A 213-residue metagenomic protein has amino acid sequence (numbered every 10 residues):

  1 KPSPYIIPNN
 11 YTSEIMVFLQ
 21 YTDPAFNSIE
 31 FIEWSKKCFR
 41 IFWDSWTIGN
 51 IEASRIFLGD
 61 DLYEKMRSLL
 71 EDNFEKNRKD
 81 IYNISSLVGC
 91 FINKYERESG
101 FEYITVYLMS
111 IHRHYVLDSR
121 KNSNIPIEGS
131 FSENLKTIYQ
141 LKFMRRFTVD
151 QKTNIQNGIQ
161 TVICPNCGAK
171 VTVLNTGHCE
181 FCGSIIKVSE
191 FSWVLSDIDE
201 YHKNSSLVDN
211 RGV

Functional and structural regions predicted by a protein language model:
P2-S85, N166, E180-I185, S189-F191 (+2 more regions): Core segments of small alpha/beta cavity-forming domains
V17-T22, K121-S130: Short hinge/gating elements
F42, F91-K94, T153, P165-N166: Generic recognition of flexible, low-complexity loop/linker segments
E75-N122, I127: Surface-exposed, charged secondary-structure patches
C90-I92, L141-M144: Hydrophobic/aromatic beta-strand elements that line small-molecule binding cavities or substrate pockets in beta-rich
I125-L141, V149-Q151, N157: C-terminal, beta-strand-rich globular interaction domains
K142-V213: Cys/His-clustered metal-coordination modules, chiefly Zn-binding fingers
